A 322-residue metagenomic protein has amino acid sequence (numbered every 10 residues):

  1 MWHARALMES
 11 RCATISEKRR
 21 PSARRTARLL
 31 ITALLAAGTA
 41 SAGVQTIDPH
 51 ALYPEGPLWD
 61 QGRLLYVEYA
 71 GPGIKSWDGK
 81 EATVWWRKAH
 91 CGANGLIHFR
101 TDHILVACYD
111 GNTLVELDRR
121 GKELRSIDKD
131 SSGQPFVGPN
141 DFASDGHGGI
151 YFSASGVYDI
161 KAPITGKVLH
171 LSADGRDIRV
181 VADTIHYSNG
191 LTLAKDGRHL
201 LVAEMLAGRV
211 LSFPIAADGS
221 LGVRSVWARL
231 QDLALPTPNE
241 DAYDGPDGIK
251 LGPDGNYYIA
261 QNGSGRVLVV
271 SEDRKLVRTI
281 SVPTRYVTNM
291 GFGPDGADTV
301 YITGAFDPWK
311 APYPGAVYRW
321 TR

Functional and structural regions predicted by a protein language model:
R28-G38: Bacterial N-terminal signal peptides
A42-G43, K80-V84, K122-R125, G175-R179 (+2 more regions): Beta-strand initiation motifs
D48-L64, Y69, K88-C108, T113 (+7 more regions): Beta-rich, blade/repeat-based domains predominating in secreted/periplasmic proteins but also intracellular
Y66-V84: Beta-propeller domains
Y69-A70, Y109-D110, D159-G166, M205-L206 (+2 more regions): Short, solvent-exposed loop/turn segments at conserved positions within beta-propeller repeat blades
G73-K75, T113-V115, K167-L169, R209-L211 (+2 more regions): A short loop-to-beta-strand structural motif that recurs across blades of beta-propeller domains
F213-S220, R322: Short loop/turn segments immediately following beta-strands, especially the blade-tip and inter-blade linker loops
